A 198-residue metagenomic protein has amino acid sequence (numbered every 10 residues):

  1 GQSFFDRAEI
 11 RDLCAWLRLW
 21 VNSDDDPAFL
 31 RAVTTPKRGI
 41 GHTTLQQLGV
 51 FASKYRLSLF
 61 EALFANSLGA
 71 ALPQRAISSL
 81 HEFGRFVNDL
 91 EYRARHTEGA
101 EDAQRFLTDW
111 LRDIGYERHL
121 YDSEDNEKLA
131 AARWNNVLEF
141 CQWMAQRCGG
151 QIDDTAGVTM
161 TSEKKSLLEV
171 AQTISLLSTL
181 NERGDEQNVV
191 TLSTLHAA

Functional and structural regions predicted by a protein language model:
G1-F4, L13: Conserved RecA-like ASCE P-loop NTPase motor core of nucleic-acid helicases/translocases
R7, C14-A198: Conserved helicase C-terminal RecA-like lobe
